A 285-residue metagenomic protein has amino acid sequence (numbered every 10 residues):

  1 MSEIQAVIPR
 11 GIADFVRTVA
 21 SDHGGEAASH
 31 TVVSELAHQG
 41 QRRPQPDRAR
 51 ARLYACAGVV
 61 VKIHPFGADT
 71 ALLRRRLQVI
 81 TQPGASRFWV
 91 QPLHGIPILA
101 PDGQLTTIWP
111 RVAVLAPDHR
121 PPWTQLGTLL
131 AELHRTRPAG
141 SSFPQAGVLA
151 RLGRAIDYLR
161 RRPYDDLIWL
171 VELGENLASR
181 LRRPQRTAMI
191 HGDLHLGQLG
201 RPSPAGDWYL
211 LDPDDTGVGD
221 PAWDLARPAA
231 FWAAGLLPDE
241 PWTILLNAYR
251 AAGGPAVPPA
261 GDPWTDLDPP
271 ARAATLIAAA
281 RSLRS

Functional and structural regions predicted by a protein language model:
M1-W89, P202-W208: Conserved NTP-binding catalytic cores of kinases and kinase-like/nucleotidyltransferase enzymes across multiple kinase
G40-V61, A178-W223, G235: Active-site acidic catalytic loop and adjacent metal/ATP-binding pocket of ATP-dependent phosphoryl transfer enzymes
V60-G103, A113, P117-L133: A conserved alpha-helical element in kinase catalytic cores
G84, H134-P138, A233, G253: Protein kinase-like catalytic domain
D102-H119, G153-R161, R272-S285: A glycine-centered beta->alpha junction motif in the catalytic cores of kinase/phosphotransferase enzymes
A113-I168, Q185-T187, V218: A cross-family kinase active-site recognition segment
A222-P255, A273-S285: Active-site activation/catalytic loop segments of kinase-like enzymes and analogous catalytic loops in related
V257-A271: All-alpha amphipathic helical-bundle segments outside canonical DNA-binding/catalytic cores that form hydrophobic
